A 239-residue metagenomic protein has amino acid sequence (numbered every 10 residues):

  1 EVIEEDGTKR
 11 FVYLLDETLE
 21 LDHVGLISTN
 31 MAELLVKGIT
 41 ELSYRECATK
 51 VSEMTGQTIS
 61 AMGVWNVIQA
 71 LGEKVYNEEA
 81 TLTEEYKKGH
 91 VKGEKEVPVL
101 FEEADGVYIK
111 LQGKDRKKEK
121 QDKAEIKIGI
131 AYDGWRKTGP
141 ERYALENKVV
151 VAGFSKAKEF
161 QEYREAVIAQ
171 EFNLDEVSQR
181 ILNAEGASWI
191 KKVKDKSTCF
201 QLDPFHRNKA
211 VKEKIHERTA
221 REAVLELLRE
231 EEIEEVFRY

Functional and structural regions predicted by a protein language model:
I3-Y239: Catalytic center-proximal scaffold of phosphoryl-transfer enzymes
